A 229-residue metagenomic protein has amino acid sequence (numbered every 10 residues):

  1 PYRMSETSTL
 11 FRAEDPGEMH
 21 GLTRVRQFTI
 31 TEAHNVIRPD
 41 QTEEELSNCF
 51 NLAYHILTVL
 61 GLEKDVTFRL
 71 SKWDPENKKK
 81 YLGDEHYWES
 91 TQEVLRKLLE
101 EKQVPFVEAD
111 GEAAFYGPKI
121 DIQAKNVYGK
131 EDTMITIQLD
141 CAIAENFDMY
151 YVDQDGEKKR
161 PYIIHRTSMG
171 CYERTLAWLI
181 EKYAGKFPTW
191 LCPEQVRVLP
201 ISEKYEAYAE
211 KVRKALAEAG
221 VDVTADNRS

Functional and structural regions predicted by a protein language model:
P1-S229: NTP/phosphate- and nucleic-acid-binding module
